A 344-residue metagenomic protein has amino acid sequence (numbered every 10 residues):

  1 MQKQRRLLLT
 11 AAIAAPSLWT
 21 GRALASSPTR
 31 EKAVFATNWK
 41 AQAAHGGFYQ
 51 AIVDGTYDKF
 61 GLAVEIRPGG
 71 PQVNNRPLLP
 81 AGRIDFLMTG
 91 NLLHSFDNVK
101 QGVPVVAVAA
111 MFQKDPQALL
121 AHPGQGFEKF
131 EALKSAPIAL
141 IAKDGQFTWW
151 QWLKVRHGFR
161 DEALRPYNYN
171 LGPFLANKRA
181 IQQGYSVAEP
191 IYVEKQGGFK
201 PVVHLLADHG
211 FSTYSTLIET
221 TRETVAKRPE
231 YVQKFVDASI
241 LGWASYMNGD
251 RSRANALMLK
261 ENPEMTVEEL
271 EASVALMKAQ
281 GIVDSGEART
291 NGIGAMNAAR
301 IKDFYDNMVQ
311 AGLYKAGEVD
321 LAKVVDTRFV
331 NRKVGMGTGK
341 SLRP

Functional and structural regions predicted by a protein language model:
M1-K3: Secretory targeting signals
L7-A25: N-terminal export signals
S26-A176, A180-V187, S212: Short, glycine-/small- and polar/acidic-enriched structural segments that line small-molecule recognition paths
N38-W39, H209, M296-N297: Short Gly/Pro-enriched turn/cap motifs at secondary-structure boundaries
E65, V73, A207-D208, E271-M277 (+1 more regions): Short linear loop/turn motifs
L93, Y169-E264: Pocket-lining segment of extracytoplasmic ligand-binding domains
K227-L313: Secondary-structure end/capping motifs
I301-P344: Conserved C-terminal helix/tail region of periplasmic/extracytoplasmic solute-binding proteins
